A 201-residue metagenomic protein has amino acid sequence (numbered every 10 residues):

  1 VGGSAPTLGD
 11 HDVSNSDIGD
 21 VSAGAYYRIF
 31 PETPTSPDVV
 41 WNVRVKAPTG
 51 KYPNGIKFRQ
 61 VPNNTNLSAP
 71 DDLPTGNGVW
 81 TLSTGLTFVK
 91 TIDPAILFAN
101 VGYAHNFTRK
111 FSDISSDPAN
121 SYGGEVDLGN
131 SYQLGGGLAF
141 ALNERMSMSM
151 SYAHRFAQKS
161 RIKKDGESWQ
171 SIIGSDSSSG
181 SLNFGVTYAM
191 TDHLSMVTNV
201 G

Functional and structural regions predicted by a protein language model:
V1, G24, D38-N42, I96-N100 (+3 more regions): Residue-level detector of the transmembrane beta-barrel scaffold of outer-membrane proteins
V1-S22, P31-P34, A47-L67, D113-S121 (+1 more regions): A subset of solvent-exposed loop/turn segments in beta-rich extracellular surface proteins, enriched in glycine
S16-V21, P37, G78-L82, V126-Y132 (+1 more regions): Residues that define the transmembrane beta-barrel architecture of outer-membrane proteins
D20, I29, V45-K51, K90-P94 (+3 more regions): Transmembrane beta-strands of outer-membrane beta-barrel pores
A23-Y27, V43, T84-K90, V101-Y103 (+3 more regions): Residues on the lipid-exposed face of transmembrane beta-strands in outer-membrane beta-barrel proteins
F30-V39, Y52-N54, P94-A95, R145 (+1 more regions): Short loop/turn motifs that connect adjacent beta-strands in outer-membrane beta-barrel proteins
G76-I114: Hydrophobic, aromatic-enriched interface-forming segments
K110-G201: Outer membrane beta-barrel transmembrane domains
